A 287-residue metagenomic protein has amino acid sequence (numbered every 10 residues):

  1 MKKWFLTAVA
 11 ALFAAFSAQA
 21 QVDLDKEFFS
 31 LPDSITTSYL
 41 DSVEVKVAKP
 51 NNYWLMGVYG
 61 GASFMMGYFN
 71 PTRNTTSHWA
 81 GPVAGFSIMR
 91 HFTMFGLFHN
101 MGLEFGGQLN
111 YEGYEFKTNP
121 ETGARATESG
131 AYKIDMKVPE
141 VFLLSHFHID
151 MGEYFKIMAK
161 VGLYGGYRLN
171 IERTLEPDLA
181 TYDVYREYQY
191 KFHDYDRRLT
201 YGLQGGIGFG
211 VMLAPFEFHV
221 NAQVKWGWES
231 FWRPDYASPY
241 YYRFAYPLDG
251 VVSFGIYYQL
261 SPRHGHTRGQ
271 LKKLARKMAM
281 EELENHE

Functional and structural regions predicted by a protein language model:
M1-D25, F155, I256-L260: Bacterial Sec-dependent N-terminal signal peptides
Q21-H91, Q259, E282-E287: Short glycine/proline- and aromatic-enriched beta-strand/turn motifs that initiate or cap beta-hairpins
K46-N52, T93-M101, D150-K156, M212-E217 (+1 more regions): Short loop/turn motifs that connect adjacent beta-strands in outer-membrane beta-barrel proteins
V58-A62, A84-R90, G107-L109, V141-I149 (+4 more regions): Residues on the lipid-exposed face of transmembrane beta-strands in outer-membrane beta-barrel proteins
M66-W79, E112-V138, G166-T200, S230-V251: Extracellular/periplasm-exposed beta-strand and loop segments of Gram-negative cell-envelope proteins, dominated by
W79-G85, G102, M136-F142, K156-M158 (+2 more regions): Transmembrane beta-barrel architecture of outer-membrane proteins
M89-R173: Gram-negative (and chloroplast) outer-membrane scaffold detector with strong preference for beta-barrel transmembrane
Y195, T200, G205-E287: Predominantly the C-terminal beta-signal and adjacent terminal strand-loop region of outer-membrane beta-barrel
